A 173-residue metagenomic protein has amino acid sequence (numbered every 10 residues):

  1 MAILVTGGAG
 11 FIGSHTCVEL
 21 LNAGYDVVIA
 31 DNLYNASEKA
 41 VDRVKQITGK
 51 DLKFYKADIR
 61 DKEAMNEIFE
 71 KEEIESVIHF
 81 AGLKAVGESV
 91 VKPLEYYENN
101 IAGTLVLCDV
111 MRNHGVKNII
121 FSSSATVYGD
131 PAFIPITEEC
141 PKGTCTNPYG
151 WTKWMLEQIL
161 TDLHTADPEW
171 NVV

Functional and structural regions predicted by a protein language model:
M1-V173: N-terminal Rossmann-like NAD(P)+-binding domain of SDR-like oxidoreductases, especially those catalyzing
